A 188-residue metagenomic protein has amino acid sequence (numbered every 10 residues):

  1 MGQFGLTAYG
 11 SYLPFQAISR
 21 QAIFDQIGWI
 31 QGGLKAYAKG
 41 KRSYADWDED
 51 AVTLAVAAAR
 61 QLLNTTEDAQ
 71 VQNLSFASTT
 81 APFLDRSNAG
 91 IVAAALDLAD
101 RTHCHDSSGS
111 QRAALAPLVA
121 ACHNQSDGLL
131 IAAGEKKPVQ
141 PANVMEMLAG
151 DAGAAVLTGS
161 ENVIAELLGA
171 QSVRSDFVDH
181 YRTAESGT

Functional and structural regions predicted by a protein language model:
M1-D48, N143-T188: Condensing-enzyme catalytic core mediating Claisen C-C bond formation in acyl metabolism
Q3-G5, N73, G128-I131: Short glycine-aspartate micro-motif
L6-A8, L62, L74, V92 (+2 more regions): Buried hydrophobic positions in well-ordered alpha/beta secondary-structure cores of metabolic enzymes
S11, N64, D97-L98, H123-S126 (+1 more regions): Generic secondary-structure signature for well-ordered alpha-helical cores
L34-A36, R42-E49, T79-D127, V139: Conserved catalytic cysteine-centered active-site region of acyl-thioester-dependent Claisen-condensing enzymes
D48, L54-V56: N-terminal low-complexity or amphipathic/hydrophobic leaders
A58-Q72: Phosphate/pyrophosphate-binding loops at sites that engage ATP/ADP/AMP, CoA/4′-phosphopantetheine, polyphosphate
A77, L129-E135, T158: Short beta-strand segments
